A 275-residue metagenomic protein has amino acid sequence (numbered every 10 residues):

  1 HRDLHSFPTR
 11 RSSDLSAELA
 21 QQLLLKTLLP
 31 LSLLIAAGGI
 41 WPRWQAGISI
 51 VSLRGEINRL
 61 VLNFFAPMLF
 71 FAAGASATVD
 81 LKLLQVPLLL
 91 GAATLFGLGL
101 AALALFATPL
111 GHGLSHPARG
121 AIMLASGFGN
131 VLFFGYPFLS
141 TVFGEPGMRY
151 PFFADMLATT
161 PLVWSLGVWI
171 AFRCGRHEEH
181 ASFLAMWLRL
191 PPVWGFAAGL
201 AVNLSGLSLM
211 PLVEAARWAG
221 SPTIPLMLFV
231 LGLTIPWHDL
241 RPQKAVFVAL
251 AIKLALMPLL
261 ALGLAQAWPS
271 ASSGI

Functional and structural regions predicted by a protein language model:
H1, H5-S12: Short, small-residue-biased leader/transition segments that mark boundaries at the very start of proteins
R10-I275: Alpha-helical transmembrane segments of multi-pass small-molecule/ion transporters
